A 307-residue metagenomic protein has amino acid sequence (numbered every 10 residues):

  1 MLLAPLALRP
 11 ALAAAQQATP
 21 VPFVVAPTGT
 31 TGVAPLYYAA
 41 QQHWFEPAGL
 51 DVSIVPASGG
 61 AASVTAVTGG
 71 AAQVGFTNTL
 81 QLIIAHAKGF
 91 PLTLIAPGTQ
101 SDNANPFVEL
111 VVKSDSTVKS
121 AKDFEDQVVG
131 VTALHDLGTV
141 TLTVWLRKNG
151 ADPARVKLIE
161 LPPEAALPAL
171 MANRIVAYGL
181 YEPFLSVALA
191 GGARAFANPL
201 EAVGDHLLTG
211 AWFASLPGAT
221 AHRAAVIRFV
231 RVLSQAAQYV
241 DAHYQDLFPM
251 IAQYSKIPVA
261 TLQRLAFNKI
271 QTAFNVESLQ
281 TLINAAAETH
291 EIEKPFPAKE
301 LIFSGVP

Functional and structural regions predicted by a protein language model:
M1-A15: N-terminal export signals
Q16-N149, E160, V176, L180 (+2 more regions): Short, glycine-/small- and polar/acidic-enriched structural segments that line small-molecule recognition paths
Q42-H43, T65, G69, I83 (+13 more regions): Solvent-exposed, polar/charged alpha-helical surfaces in well-ordered, non-transmembrane soluble domains, broadly
L80, I159, E164-M250: Pocket-lining segment of extracytoplasmic ligand-binding domains
S114-K122, A151-D152, P217-V226: Short helix-loop capping/hinge motifs at secondary-structure junctions, enriched in acidic/polar residues
P153-K157: Short acidic capping loops at alpha-helix termini that bridge into adjacent secondary structure
T220-E293: Secondary-structure end/capping motifs
A286-P307: Conserved C-terminal helix/tail region of periplasmic/extracytoplasmic solute-binding proteins
